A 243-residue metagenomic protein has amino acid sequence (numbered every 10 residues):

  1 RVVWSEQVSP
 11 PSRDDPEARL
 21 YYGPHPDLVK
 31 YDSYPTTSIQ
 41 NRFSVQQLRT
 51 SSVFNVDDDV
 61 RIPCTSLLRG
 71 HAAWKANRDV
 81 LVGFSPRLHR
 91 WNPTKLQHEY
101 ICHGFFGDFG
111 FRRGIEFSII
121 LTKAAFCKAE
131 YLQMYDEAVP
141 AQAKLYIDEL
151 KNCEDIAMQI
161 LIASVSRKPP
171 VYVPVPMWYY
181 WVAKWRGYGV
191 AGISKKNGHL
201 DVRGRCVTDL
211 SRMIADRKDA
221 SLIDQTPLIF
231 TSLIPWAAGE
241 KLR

Functional and structural regions predicted by a protein language model:
R1-V2, D155: Hydrophobic targeting segments
V3-S51: Active-site-proximal specificity loops/subdomain of glycosyltransferases
W4-S9, R87-H89, M177: Short beta-alpha junction loops
L28-Y31, L81, P170-Y172: Conserved beta-strand scaffold positions in the cores of enzyme catalytic domains, especially in NTP/NDP-utilizing
I39, F43, L67, N152-I156: Conserved glycosyltransferase catalytic-site signature
Q46, F54-V56, V60-I147, K151 (+1 more regions): Conserved catalytic core of nucleotide-sugar-dependent glycosyltransferases
G114, M134-R243: C-terminal catalytic/acceptor-binding lobe
